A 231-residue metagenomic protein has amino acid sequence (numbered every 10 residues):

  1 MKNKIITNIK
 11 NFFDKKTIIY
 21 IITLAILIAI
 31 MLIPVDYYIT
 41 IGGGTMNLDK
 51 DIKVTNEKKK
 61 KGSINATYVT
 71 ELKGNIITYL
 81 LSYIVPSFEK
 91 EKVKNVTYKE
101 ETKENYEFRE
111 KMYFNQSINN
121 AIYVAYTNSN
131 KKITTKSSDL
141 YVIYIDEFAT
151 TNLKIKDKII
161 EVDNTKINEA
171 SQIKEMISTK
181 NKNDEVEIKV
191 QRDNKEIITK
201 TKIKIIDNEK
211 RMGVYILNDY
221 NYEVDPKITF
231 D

Functional and structural regions predicted by a protein language model:
M1-D14: N-terminal Lys/Arg-rich, disordered targeting/topogenic segments
K16-P34: Hydrophobic membrane-insertion alpha-helices, especially the h-region of bacterial N-terminal signal peptides
I30-L48: Aromatic-capped interface at the extracytoplasmic side of an N-terminal signal-anchor transmembrane helix
I39, N47-L48, K53-K58, G62-S129 (+3 more regions): Interdomain regulatory linker/hinge segments that flank or connect interaction modules in polarity/junction/synaptic
G43-G44, K156, N183-E185: Glycine-centered loop/turn motifs
D51-N56, F108, Y144-D146, E169-M176: N-terminal post-signal-peptidase region of extra-cytosolic proteins
Q116, A121-A170: PDZ/PDZ-like domain segments forming the peptide/carboxylate-binding groove, activating on the N-terminal beta-strands
K174-L217: PDZ-domain C-terminal substructure recognizer with occasional recognition of PDZ-binding tails
